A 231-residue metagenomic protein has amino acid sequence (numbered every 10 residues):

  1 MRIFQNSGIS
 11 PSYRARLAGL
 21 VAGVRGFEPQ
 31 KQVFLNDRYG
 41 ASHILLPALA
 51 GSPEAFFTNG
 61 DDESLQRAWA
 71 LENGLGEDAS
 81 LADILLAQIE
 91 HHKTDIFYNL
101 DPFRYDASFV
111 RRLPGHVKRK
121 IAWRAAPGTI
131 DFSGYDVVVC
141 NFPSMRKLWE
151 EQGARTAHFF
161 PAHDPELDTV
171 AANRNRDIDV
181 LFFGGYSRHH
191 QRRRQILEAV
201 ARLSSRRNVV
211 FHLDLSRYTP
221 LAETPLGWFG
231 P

Functional and structural regions predicted by a protein language model:
M1-D62, Q66-A70, V137, N141-P231: Nucleotide-sugar donor-binding catalytic core of glycosyltransferases
R38-K93, F97-D136, C140-N141, A154: Internal alpha/beta domain cores that form substrate/cofactor-binding pockets in large enzymes and binding proteins
